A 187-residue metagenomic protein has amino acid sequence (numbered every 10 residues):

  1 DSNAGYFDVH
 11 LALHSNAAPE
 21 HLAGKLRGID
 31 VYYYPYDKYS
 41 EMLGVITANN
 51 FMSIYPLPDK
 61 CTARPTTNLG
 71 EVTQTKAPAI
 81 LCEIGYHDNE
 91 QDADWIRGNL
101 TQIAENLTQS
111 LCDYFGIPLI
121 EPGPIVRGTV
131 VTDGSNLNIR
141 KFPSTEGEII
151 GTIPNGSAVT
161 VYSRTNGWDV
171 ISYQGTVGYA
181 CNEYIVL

Functional and structural regions predicted by a protein language model:
D1-E41: Catalytic-core regions of hydrolytic enzymes
N3-G5, A23-K25, V72-K76, S163 (+1 more regions): Extracellular/periplasmic catalytic domains that process cell-envelope and extracellular macromolecules
H10-S15, P19, K60-P122: Active-site-adjacent mobile loop/cap segments within catalytic or ligand-binding domains
K38-A63: Active-site-adjacent substrate-binding region of metalloamidase/peptidase-like peptide-processing proteins
I120-N138, G151-N155, S163-T165, Y184-L187: SH3-family beta-barrel domains
P143-E148: Short alpha-helix capping/helix-loop boundary micro-motifs
G156, D169-Y173: SH3/SH3-like beta-barrel fold
Q174-I185: A short macromolecule-binding patch
